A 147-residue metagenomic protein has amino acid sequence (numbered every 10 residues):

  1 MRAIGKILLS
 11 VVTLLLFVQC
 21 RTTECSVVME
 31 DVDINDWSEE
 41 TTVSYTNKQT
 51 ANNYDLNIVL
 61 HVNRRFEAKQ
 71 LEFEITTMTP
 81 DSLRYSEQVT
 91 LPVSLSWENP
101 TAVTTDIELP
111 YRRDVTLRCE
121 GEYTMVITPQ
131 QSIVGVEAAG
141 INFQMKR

Functional and structural regions predicted by a protein language model:
M1-L8: Bacterial N-terminal signal peptides that target proteins for export
L16-Q19: C-terminal motif of bacterial Sec signal peptides marking the signal peptidase cleavage site
R21-T23: Bacterial signal peptide processing site
V28-K48: Post-signal peptide N-terminal segment of mature Sec-exported envelope proteins
T41-Q70: Post-signal-peptide N-terminal segment of Sec-exported extracytoplasmic proteins
A51-I58, V115-S132: Noncatalytic modules at the cell exterior or secretory-pathway interfaces, chiefly beta-strand-rich lectin/adhesion
R64-R65, L109-T116, P129-G140: Short acidic/polar inter-strand loop motif in beta-rich domains
Q88-L117: An anionic, turn-rich surface loop/hairpin at beta-sheet edges that serves as a generic interaction/coordination patch
